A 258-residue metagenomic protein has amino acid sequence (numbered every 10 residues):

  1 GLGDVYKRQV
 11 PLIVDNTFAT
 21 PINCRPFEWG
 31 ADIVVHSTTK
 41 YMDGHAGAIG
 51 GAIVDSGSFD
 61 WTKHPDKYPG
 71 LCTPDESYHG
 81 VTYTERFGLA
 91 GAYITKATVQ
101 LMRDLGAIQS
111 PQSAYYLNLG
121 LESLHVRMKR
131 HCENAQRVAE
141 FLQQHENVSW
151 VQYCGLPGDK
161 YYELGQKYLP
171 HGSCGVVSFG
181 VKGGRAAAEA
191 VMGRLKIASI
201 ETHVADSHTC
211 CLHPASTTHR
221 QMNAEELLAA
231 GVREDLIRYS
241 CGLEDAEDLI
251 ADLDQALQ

Functional and structural regions predicted by a protein language model:
G1-Y6: Short, small-residue-biased leader/transition segments that mark boundaries at the very start of proteins
K7-V10, S123: Short, surface-exposed connector motifs at secondary-structure boundaries
V10-G44: Conserved PLP phosphate-binding loop immediately N-terminal to the Schiff-base lysine helix in PLP-dependent enzymes
L12-D15, P26, G51, H131 (+2 more regions): Buried hydrophobic positions in well-ordered alpha/beta secondary-structure cores of metabolic enzymes
T17-A19, L156, G242-E244: Active-site beta-loop-alpha junctions enriched in small/polar residues
I22, G47, D248: Residue-level recognition of oxygen-bearing side chains
I33-H36, M42-V176, G180-C210: Active-site C-terminal subdomain of aminotransferase-like
R127, A186, G193-R194, T209-Q258: PLP-dependent enzyme catalytic core of the Aspartate aminotransferase-like
